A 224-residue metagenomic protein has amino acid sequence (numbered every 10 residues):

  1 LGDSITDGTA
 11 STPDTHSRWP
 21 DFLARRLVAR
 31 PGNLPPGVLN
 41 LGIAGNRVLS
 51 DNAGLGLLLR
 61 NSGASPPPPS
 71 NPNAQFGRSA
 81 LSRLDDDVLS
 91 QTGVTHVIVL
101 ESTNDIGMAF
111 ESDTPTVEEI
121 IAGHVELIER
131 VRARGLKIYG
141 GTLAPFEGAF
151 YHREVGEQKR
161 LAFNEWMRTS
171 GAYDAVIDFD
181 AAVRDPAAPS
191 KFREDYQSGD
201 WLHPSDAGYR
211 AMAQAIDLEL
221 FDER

Functional and structural regions predicted by a protein language model:
L1-G2, T6, P35-G42, T95-E101 (+4 more regions): Structural recognition of the beta-strand scaffold that forms the well-ordered cores of secreted hydrolase catalytic
L1-N71, R78-G93: Serine-esterase "nucleophile elbow" of acetyl-processing enzymes
T9-S11, D51-A53, A109-S112, F150-H152: Short acidic, glycine/proline-rich loop/turn micro-motifs
P13-R18, A74-S79, T114-A122, E157-Q158 (+1 more regions): Soluble non-cytosolic domains of exported or imported proteins
R47, L55-A64, G107, L143-R224: Catalytic His-Asp segment of secreted/periplasmic serine-dependent ester chemistry enzymes
R83-L84, G123, A215: Well-ordered alpha-helical segments embedded in enzymatic catalytic cores
E101-S102, R134, F146-F150: Extended, charge-rich intrinsically disordered regulatory tails
H124-R132: Surface-exposed amphipathic alpha-helices with a cationic face
